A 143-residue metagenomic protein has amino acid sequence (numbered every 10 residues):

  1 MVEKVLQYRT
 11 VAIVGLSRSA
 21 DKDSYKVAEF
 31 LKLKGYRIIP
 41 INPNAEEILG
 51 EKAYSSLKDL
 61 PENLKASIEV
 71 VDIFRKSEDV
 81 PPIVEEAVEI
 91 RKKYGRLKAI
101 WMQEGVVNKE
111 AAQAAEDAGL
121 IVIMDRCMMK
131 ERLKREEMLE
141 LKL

Functional and structural regions predicted by a protein language model:
M1-K4, E137: A short, basic/flexible loop-to-alpha-helix module at the beginning of a structural domain
A12-V14: Conserved beta-strand elements of the Class I
D21-K22, F30-L49: NAD(P)-binding Rossmann-fold cofactor-contacting core
K34-Y36, R91-K98, A118-L120: A short helix->loop->beta-strand "cap" motif at the edges of active sites that frequently abuts
K52-L64: Short acidic low-complexity segments
P61-V106: Mid-chain, well-packed structural core segment of small domains
E104-R132, M138-K142: Rossmann-fold NAD(P)-binding glycine/threonine-rich loop
